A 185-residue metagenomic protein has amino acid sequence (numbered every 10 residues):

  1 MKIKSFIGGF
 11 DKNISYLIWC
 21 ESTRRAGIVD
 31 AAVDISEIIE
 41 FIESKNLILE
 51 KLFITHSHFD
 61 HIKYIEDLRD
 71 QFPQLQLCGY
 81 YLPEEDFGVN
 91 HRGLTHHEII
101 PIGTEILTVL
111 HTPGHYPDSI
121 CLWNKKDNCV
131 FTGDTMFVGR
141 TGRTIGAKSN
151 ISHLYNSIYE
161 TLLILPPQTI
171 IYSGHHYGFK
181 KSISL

Functional and structural regions predicted by a protein language model:
M1-K45, C121-G133: Conserved beta-strand hairpin/beta-sheet module of binuclear metal-dependent hydrolase folds, prominently
F6, I18, H96-I102, H175: Short acidic-hydrophobic surface loop/beta-edge motif
F6-I7, H91, H111-P113: Short Gly/Pro-enriched turn/cap motifs at secondary-structure boundaries
K12, T23-A26, V33-T108: Active-site HxH/HxHxD metal-binding segment of metal-dependent hydrolases
L52-I62, L110-S119, Y172-G178: Histidine-centered catalytic micro-motifs
H97-I99, I106-C121, R140: Pocket-forming structural segment of enzyme catalytic cores
Y116-L185: Metallo-beta-lactamase
